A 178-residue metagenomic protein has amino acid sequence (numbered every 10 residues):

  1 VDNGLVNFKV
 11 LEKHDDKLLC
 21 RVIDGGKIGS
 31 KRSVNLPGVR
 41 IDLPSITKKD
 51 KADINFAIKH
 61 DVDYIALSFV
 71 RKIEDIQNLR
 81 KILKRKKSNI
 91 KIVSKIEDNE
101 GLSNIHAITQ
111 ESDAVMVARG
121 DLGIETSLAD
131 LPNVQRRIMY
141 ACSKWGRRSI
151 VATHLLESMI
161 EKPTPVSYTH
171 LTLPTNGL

Functional and structural regions predicted by a protein language model:
V1-K51: Beta-strand/loop-dominated core regions that host nucleotide or nucleotide-derived cofactor-binding catalytic loops
D24-G26, D98, T175: Non-catalytic surface loops within mature trypsin-like serine protease
P44-T153, E157-Y168: Conserved alpha/beta-domain cores
T169-T175: Conserved small/polar residues in nucleotide/adenosyl-binding loops
